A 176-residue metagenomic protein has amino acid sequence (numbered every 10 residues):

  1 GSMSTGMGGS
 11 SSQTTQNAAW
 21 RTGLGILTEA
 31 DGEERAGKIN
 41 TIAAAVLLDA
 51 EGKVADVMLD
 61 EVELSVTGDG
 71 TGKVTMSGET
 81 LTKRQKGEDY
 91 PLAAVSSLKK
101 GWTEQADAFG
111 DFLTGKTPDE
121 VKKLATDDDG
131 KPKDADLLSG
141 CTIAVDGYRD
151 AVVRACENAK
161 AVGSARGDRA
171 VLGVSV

Functional and structural regions predicted by a protein language model:
G1-G9: N-terminal Sec signal peptide cleavage junction
G8, Q16-V176: Active-site- and interface-proximal helix/loop "cap" or "latch" segments in soluble metabolic and energy-transducing
